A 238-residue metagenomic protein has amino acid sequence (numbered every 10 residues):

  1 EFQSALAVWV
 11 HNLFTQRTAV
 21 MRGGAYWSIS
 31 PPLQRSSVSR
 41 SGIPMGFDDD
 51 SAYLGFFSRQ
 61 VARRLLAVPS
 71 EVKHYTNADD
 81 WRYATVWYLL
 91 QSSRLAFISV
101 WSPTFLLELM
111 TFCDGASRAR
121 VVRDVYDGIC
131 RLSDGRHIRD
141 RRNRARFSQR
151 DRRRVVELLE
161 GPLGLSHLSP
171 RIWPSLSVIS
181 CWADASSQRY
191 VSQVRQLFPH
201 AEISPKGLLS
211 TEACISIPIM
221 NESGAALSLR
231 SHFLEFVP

Functional and structural regions predicted by a protein language model:
E1-P238: Active-site phosphate/ATP/adenylate-binding loop shared across adenylate-forming ligases
